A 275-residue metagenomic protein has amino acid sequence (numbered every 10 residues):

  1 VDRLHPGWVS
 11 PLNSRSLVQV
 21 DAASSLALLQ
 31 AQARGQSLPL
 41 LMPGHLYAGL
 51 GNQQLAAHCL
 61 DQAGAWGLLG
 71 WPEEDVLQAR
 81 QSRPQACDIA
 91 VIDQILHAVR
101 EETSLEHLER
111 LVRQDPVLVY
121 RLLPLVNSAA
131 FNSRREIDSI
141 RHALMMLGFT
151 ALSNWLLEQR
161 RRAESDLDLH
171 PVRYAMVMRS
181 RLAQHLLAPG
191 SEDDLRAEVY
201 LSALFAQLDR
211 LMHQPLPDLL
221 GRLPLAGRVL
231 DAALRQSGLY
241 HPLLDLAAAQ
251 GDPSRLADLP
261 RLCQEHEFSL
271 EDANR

Functional and structural regions predicted by a protein language model:
V1-G7, L68, E109: Active-site core of bacterial EAL-family cyclic-dinucleotide phosphodiesterase domains
V1-P6, S14-L29, P43-G49: Catalytic beta/alpha-barrel core
G7-V9, C59: A general structural signal for stabilizing positions within well-ordered secondary structure
P11-V18, Q62-L68: Structural recognition of alpha->loop->beta junctions
S25-R275: Conserved alpha-helical "signature site" that marks functionally important helical segments or helix/loop junctions
